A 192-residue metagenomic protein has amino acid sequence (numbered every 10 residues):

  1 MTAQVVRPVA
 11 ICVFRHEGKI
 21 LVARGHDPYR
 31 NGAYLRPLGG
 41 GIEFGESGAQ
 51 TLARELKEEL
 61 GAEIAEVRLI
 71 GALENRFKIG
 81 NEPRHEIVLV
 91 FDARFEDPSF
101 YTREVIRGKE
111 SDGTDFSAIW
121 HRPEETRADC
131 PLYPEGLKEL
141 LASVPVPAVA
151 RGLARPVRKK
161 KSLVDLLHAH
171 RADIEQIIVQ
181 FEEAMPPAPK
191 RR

Functional and structural regions predicted by a protein language model:
M1-L21, G41, V67, D92: Conserved N-terminal beta-strand and adjoining loop/helix that marks the start of the Nudix/MutT-like hydrolase domain
T2-V6, Y34, N81-I87, E110-D115: A generic structural micro-feature
Q4, R30, L73-K78: Short, solvent-exposed loop/turn segments at secondary-structure junctions
K19-E58: Conserved Nudix-box catalytic region and its N-terminal flanking loop in Nudix hydrolases and closely related
H26-Y29, V105-G113: Short, solvent-exposed aromatic-acidic interface loops
E63-A72: A short coil-to-beta-strand element that immediately follows conserved catalytic motifs
F77-V105, I119, E124, L137-L140 (+1 more regions): Active-site-adjacent beta-strand/loop module that shapes the phosphate/pyrophosphate-binding cleft
P131-A184: Charged phosphate-binding loop/patch that engages nucleotide di/tri-phosphates or the phosphate backbone of nucleic
